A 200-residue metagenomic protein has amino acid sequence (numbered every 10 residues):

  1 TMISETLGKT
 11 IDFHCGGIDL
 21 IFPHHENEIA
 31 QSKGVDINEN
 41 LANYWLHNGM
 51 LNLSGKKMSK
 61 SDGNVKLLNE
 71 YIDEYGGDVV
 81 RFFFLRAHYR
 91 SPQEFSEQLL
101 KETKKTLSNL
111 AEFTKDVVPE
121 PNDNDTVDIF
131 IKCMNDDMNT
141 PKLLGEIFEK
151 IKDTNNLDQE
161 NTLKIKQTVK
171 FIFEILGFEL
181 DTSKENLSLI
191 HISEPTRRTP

Functional and structural regions predicted by a protein language model:
T1-D116: Alpha-helical recognition segments enriched in aromatics with Gly/Pro capping that present substrate-recognition
G49-M50, I147, E179: Domain-wide signal for the mature, well-folded portions of proteins, strongly enriched in nucleus-encoded organellar
D62, D137-P141, Q159, L163-K166: Short, well-ordered coil↔helix boundary/capping segments
V79-H88, E146-K152, E174: Short, hydrophobic/amphipathic alpha-helical patches that form generic packing surfaces within helical domains
Q93, L99-L157: Helix-loop elements that line ligand-binding/catalytic pockets
I151-K184: Structured, non-catalytic alpha/beta "coupling" segments that mediate domain-domain communication and provide generic
E185-L189: TPR-adjacent "capping" and linker segments in tetratricopeptide-repeat scaffold/adaptor proteins
I190-P200: Single conserved hydrophobic/aromatic residue that forms the stacking wall/gate of nucleotide- or nucleobase-binding
